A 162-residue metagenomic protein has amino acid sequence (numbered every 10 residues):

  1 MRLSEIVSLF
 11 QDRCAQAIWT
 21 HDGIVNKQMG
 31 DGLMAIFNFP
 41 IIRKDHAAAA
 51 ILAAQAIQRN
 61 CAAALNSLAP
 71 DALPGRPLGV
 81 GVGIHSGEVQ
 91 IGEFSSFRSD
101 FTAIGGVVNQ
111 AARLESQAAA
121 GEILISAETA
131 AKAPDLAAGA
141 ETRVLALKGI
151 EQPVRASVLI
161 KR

Functional and structural regions predicted by a protein language model:
M1-L52: Catalytic NTP-binding/metal-coordinating core of nucleotidyl cyclase/transferase enzymes
H21-M29, N60-G83, V144-L147, E151: Catalytic core regions of nucleotide second-messenger enzymes
I36-H46, V82-F101, A120-E122: Catalytic strand-loop-helix junctions within cyclic-nucleotide turnover domains
A47, D100-I104, E141-L145: Allosteric regulatory "coupling" segments in signal-transduction proteins
A48, Q58, A62, G79 (+5 more regions): Catalytic cores of nucleotide-enabled group-transfer and carboxylate-activating enzymes in metabolic and assembly-line
A50, N60, D71, H85-G87 (+4 more regions): Key residue(s) within conserved catalytic/signature motifs
I57-N60, A64-S67, G87, Q110-A111 (+2 more regions): Conserved, well-folded catalytic cores of nucleic-acid-processing and energy-transducing macromolecular machines
V89-I91, Q117-R162: Cytosolic regulatory/linker segments at or just downstream of nucleotide-handling modules in signal-transduction
